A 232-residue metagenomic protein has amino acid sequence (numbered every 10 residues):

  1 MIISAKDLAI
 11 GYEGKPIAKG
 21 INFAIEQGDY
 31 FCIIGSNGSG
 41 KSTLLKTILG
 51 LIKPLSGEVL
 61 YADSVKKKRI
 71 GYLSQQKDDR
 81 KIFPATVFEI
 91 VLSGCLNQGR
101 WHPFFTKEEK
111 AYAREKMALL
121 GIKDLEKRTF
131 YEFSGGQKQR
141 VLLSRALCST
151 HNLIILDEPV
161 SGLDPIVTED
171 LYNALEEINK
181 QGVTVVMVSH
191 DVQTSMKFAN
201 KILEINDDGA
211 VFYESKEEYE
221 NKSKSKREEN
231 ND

Functional and structural regions predicted by a protein language model:
G57-K68: Conserved ABC transporter NBD signature motif
K107-L125: Conserved ABC ATPase "signature" region
T129-F133: Conserved ABC ATPase signature
I154-D157: Catalytic Walker B motif of ABC-type/P-loop ATPase nucleotide-binding domains
S189-H190: H-loop/switch region of ABC-family ATPase nucleotide-binding domains
K201-S215: H-loop (His-switch) and adjacent beta-strand-loop-beta switch element of ABC-type ATPase nucleotide-binding domains
